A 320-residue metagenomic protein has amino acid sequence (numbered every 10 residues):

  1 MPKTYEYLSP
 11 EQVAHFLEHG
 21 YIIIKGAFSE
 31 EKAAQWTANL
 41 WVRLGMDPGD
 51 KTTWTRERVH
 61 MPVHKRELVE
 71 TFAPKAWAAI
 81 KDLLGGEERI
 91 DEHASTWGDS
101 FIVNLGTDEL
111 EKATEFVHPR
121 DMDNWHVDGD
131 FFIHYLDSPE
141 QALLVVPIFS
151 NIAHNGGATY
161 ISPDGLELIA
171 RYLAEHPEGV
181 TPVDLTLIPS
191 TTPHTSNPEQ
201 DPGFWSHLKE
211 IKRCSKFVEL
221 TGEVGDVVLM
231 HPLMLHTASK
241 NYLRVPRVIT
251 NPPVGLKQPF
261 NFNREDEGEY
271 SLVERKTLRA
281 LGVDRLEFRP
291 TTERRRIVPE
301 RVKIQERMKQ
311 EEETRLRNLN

Functional and structural regions predicted by a protein language model:
M1-K3: Eukaryotic N-terminal targeting leaders
L8-E11, F16-H19, F28-V224, T237-P246 (+1 more regions): Non-heme Fe(II) oxygenase catalytic core, chiefly the N-lobe of the double-stranded beta-helix
Y21-I23: Generic N-terminal leader segments that precede the first folded domain
K25-G26, W125, M230-P232: Short His-Asn-centered micro-motif
M46, A174-I188, E210, E223-N320: Non-heme Fe(II)/2-oxoglutarate
